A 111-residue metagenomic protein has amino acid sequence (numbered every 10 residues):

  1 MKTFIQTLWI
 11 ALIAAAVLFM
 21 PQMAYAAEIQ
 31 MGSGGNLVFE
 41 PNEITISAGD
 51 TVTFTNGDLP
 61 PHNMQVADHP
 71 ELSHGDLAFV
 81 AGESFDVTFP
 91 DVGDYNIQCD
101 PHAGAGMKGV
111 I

Functional and structural regions predicted by a protein language model:
K2-I10: Bacterial N-terminal signal peptides that target proteins for export
I10-P21: Bacterial N-terminal signal peptides
Q22-I111: Extracytoplasmic copper-binding redox domains, predominantly the cupredoxin/blue-copper superfamily
